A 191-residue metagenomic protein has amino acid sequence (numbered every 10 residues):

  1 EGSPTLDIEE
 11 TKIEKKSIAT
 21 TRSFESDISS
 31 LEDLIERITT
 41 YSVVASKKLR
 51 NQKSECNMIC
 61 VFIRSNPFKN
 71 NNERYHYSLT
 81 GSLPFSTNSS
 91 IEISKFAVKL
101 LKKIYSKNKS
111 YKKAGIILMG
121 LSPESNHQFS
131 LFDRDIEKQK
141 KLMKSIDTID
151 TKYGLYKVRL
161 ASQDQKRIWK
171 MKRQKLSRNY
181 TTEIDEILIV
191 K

Functional and structural regions predicted by a protein language model:
E1-N108: DNA-contacting surface of Y-family translesion DNA polymerases
Y75, L83-K191: Acidic, metal-coordinating catalytic segment for phosphate/diphosphate chemistry, firing primarily on the Nudix
